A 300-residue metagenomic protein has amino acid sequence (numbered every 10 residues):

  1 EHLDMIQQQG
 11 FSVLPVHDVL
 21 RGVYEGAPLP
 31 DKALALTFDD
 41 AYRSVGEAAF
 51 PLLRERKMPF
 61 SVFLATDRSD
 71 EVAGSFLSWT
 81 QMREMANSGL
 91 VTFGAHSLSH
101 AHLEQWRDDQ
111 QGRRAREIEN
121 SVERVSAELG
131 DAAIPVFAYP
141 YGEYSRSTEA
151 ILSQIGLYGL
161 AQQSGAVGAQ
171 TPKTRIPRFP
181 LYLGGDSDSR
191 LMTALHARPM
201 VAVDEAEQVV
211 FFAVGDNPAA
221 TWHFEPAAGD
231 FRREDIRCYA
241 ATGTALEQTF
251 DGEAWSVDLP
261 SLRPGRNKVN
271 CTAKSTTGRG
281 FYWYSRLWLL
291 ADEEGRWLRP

Functional and structural regions predicted by a protein language model:
E1, Q9, G22-L34, Y42-S44 (+2 more regions): Metal-dependent polysaccharide deacetylase catalytic core of the NodB/CE4 family, i.e., the active-site-bearing domain
E1-K32, S44-E47, P51-L77, G89 (+1 more regions): Terminal accessory/targeting
F38, G156-G165: Acidic, His- and aromatic-enriched active-site or binding-groove loops in soluble protein domains that engage sugars
V125, I151-I155: Surface-exposed substrate-engagement region within the catalytic domains of secreted or surface-exposed extracellular
R146-A150: Catalytic cores of alpha/beta
